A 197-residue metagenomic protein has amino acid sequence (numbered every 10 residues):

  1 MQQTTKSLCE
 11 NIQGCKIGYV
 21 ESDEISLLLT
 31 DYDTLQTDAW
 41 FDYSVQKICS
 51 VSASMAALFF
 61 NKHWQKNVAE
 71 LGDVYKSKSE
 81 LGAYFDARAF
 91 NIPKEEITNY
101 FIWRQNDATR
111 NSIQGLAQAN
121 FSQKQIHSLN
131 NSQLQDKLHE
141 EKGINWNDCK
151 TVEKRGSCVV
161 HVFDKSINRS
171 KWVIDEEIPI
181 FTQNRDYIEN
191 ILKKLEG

Functional and structural regions predicted by a protein language model:
M1-G197: Regulatory and interdomain segments flanking nucleotide-handling catalytic cores in signaling/defense enzymes
